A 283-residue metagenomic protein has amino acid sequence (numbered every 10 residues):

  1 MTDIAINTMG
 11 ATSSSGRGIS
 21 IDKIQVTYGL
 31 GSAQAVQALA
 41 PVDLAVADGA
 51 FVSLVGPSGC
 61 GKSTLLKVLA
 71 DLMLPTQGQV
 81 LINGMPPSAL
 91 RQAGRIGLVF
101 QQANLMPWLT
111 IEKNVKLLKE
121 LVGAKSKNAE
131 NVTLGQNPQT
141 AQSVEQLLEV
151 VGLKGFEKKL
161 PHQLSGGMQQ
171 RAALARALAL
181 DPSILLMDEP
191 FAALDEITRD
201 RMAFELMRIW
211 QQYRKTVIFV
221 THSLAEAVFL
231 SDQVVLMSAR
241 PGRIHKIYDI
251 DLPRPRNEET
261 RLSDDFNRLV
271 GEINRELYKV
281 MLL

Functional and structural regions predicted by a protein language model:
A33, M85-F100, L121, N137 (+1 more regions): ABC ATPase NBD coupling module
V55-P57: The feature captures the beta-strand-to-loop junction immediately N-terminal to the Walker
A70: Helix-to-loop junction immediately C-terminal to a conserved catalytic motif
G78-S88, N128: Conserved ABC transporter NBD signature motif
K116, E120-G123, K127-F156, R208: Conserved ABC ATPase "signature" region
L160-L164, M168: Conserved ABC ATPase signature
A179-S183: A short, proline-enriched helix->beta-strand linker immediately N-terminal to the Walker B motif in ABC-type P-loop
